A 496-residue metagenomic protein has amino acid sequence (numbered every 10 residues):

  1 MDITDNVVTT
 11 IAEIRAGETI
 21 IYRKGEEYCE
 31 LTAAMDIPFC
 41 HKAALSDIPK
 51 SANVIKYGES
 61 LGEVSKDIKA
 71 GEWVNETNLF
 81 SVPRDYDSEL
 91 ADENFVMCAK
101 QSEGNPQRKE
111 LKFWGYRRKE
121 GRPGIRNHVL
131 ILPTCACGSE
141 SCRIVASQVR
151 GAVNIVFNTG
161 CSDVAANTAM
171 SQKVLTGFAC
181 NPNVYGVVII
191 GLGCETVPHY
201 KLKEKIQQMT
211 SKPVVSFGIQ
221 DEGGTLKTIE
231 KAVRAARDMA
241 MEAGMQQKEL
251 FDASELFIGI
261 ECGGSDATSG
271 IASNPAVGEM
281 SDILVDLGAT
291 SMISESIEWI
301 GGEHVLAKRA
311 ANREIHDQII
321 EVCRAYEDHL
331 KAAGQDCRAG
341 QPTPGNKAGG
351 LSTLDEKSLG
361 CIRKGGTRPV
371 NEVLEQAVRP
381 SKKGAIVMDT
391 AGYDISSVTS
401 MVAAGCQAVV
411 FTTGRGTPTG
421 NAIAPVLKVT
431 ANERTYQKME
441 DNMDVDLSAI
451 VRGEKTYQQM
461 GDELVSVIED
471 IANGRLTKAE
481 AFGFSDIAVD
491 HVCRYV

Functional and structural regions predicted by a protein language model:
M1-A408, R415-T419, I423-V496: Metallocofactor- and cofactor-centric catalytic cores in central/energy metabolism, strongly enriched
